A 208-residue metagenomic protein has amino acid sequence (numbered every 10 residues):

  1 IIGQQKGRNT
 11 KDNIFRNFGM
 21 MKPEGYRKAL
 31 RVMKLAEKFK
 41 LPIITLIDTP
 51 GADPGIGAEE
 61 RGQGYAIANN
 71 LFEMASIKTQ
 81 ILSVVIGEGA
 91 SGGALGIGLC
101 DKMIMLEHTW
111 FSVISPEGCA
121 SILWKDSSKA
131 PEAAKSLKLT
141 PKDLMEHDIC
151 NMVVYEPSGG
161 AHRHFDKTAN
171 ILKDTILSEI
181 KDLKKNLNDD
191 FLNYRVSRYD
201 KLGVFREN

Functional and structural regions predicted by a protein language model:
I1-I2, M105: Short hydrophobic-aromatic micro-motifs
I2-L46, G64-N69: Glycine-rich beta-alpha loop segments
F18, A133, N188: Generic anion/oxyanion-binding catalytic loop in active/binding sites
I43, I47-L177, K181: Conserved catalytic cores of soluble enzyme domains, especially glycine-rich substrate-binding beta-alpha loops
L172-N208: C-terminal alpha-helix plus adjacent terminal tail
